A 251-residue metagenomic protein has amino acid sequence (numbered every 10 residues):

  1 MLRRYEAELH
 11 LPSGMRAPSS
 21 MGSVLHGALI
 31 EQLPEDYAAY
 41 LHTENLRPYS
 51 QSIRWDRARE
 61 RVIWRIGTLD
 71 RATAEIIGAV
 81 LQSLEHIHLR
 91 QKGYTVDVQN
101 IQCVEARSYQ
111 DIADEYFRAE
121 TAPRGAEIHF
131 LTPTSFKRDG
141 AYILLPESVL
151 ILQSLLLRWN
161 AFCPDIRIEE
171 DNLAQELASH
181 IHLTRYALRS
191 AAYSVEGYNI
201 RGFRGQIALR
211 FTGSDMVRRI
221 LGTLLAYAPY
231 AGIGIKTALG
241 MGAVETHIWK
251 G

Functional and structural regions predicted by a protein language model:
M1-G251: RNA-interacting cores
